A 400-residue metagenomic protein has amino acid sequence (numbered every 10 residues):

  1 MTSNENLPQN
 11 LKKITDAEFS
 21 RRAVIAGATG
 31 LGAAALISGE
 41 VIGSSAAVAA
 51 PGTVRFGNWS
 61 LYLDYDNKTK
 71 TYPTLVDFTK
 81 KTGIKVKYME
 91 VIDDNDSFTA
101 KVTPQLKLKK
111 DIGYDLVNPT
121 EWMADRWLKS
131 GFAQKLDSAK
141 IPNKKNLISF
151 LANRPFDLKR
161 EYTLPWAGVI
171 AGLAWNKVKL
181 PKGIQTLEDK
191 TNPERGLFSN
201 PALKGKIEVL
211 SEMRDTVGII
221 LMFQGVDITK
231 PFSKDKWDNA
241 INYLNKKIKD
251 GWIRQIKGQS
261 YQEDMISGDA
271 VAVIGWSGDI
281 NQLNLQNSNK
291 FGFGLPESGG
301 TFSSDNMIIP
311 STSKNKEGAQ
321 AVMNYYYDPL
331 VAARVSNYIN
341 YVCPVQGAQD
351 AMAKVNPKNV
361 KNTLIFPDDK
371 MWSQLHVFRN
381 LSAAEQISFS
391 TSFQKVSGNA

Functional and structural regions predicted by a protein language model:
M1-F19: N-terminal secretory signal peptides
F19-I37: N-terminal export leaders
V48, P310-S373: Mature extracytoplasmic/periplasmic domains
A50-E121: Early extracytoplasmic/lumenal segment of secretory-pathway proteins
D64-T69, N95-D96, G113-Y114, N118-W252 (+1 more regions): Extracytoplasmic ligand-binding site segments that recognize negatively charged/polar headgroups
L128-K135, D157-R160, Q282-L295, N359: Ligand-binding "clamshell"
E263, D369-A400: Conserved C-terminal helix/tail region of periplasmic/extracytoplasmic solute-binding proteins
G275, L285-Y338, G398-A400: Extracytoplasmic/periplasmic substrate-recognition and gating elements
